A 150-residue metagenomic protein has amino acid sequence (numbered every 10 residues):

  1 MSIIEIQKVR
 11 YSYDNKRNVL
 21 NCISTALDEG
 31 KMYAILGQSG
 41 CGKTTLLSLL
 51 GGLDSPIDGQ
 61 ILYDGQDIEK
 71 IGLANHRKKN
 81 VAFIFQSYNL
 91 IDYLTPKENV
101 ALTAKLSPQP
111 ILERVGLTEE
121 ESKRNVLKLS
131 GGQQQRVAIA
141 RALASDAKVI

Functional and structural regions predicted by a protein language model:
L36-Q38: The feature captures the beta-strand-to-loop junction immediately N-terminal to the Walker
G51: Helix-to-loop junction immediately C-terminal to a conserved catalytic motif
G59-D67: Conserved ABC transporter NBD signature motif
D67-A82: ABC ATPase NBD coupling module
S107-E120: Conserved ABC ATPase "signature" region
N125-L129, Q133-Q135: Conserved ABC ATPase signature
I139: Hydrophobic anchor residue at the start of the ABC signature
